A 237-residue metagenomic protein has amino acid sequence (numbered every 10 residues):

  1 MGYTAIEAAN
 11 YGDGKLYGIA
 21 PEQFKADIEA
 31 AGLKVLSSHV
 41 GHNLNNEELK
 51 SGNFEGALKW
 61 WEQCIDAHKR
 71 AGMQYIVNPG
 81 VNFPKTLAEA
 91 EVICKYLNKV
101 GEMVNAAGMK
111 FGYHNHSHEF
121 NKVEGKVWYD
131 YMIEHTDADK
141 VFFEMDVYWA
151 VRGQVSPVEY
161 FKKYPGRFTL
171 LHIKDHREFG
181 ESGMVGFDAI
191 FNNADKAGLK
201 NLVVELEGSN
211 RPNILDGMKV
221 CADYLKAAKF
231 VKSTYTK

Functional and structural regions predicted by a protein language model:
M1-Q74, G166, D223-K237: N-terminal pre-domain/capping segments
G2, K126, D130-M145, W149-K237: Histidine-acidic metal/acid-base catalytic patches
Y3, H39, Y75, F111-H116 (+5 more regions): Aromatic side chains
I6-A8, V35-V40, I76-N78, F111-Y113 (+3 more regions): Hydrophobic faces of well-ordered beta-strands that scaffold small-molecule active sites in alpha/beta enzyme cores
A8-P21, H42-L58, N82-E91, H118-E124 (+3 more regions): Acidic-and-aromatic substrate-binding clefts and catalytic sites of carbohydrate-active enzymes
L16-S37, W60-G72, K95-A106, I133-D137 (+2 more regions): Acidic (Asp/Glu)-rich catalytic clusters
N46-F142, L215: Active-site acidic/histidine proton-transfer and metal-coordination neighborhood in alpha/beta enzyme cores
